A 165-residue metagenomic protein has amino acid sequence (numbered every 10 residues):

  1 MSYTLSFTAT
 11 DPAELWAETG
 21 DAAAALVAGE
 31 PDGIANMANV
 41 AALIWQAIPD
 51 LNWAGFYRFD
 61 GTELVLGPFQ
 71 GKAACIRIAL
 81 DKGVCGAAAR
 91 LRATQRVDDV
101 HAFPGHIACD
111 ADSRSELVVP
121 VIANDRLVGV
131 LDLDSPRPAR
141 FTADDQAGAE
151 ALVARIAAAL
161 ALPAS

Functional and structural regions predicted by a protein language model:
M1-P68, K72, A151, R155-S165: Intrinsically disordered, low-complexity terminal regulatory regions
L51, F59-C109: Regulatory sensory and allosteric helical modules in signal-transduction proteins and certain transcription factors
W53, V118, V130: Short hydrophobic/aromatic beta-strand element in the GNAT-like acyltransferase core that lines or flanks the acyl-donor
K72, S135-P136: A short acidic/small-residue loop/turn micro-motif
S115-I122: A short, aliphatic-rich beta-strand micro-motif
I122-S135: Sensory-domain boundary capping and coupling elements
P138-A147: A short acidic/glycine-rich loop-to-helix N-cap element
